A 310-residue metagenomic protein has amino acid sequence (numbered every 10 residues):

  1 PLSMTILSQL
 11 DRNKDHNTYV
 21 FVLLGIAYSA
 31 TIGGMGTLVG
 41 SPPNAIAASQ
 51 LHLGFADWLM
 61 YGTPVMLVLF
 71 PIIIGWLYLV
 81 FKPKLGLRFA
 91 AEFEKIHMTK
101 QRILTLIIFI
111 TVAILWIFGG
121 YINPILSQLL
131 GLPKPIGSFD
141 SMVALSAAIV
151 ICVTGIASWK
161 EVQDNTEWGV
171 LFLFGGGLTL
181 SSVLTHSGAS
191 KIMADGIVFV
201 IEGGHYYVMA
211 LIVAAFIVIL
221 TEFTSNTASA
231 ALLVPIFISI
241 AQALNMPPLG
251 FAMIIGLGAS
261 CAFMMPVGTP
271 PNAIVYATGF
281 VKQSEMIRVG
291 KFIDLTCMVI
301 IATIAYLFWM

Functional and structural regions predicted by a protein language model:
P1-M35, N44-L51, N226-L257: Hydrophobic transmembrane alpha-helices that form the pore/transport pathway of multi-pass ion and small-solute
P1-N13, Q163-L244: Membrane-embedded alpha-helical segments and adjacent helix-loop junctions characteristic of multi-pass solute
M4, S8-D11, V80-K82, I151-D164 (+3 more regions): C-terminal ends of transmembrane helices
G25-Y28, T63-P64, V68, S146 (+7 more regions): Hydrophobic residues within alpha-helical transmembrane segments of multi-pass solute transporters/permease subunits
A27-V39, A215-N226, G256-V267: Transmembrane alpha-helix interface/packing and boundary motifs in multi-pass membrane proteins, characterized by
D57-D195, F292-M298, A302-M310: Hydrophobic transmembrane alpha-helices of multi-pass small-molecule transporters
P64-F70, I136-A148, G196-M209, G250-M265: Structural signature of hydrophobic alpha-helical transmembrane segments
V162, A277-T296: Interfacial loop-to-transmembrane junctions
